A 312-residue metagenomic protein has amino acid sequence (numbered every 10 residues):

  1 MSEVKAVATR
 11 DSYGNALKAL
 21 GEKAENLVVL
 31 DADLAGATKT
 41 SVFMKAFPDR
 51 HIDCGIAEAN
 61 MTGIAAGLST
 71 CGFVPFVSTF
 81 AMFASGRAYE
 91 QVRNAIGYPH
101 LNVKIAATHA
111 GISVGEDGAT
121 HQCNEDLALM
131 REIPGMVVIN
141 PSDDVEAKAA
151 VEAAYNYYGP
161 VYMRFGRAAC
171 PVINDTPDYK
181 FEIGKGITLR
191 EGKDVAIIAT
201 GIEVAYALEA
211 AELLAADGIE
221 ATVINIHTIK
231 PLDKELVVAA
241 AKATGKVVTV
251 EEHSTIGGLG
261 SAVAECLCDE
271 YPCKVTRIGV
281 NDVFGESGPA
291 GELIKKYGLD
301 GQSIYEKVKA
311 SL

Functional and structural regions predicted by a protein language model:
M1-R164, A169: Thiamine diphosphate
D11, K23-N26, L34-S41, K45 (+2 more regions): Thiamine diphosphate
